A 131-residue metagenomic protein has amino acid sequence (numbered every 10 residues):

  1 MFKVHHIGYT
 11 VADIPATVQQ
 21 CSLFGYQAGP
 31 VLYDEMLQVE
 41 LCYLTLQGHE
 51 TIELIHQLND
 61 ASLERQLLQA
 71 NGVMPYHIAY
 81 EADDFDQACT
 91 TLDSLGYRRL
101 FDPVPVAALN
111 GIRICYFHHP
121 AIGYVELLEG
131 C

Functional and structural regions predicted by a protein language model:
M1-V39: Long, hydrophobic N-terminal alpha-helical segment
V4-D13, L44, R65-Q87, C115: Vicinal oxygen chelate
P15, E50, D60, D84-D86 (+1 more regions): Residues that cap or initiate secondary-structure elements
T17-Q20, A88-L92: Hydrophobic side chains in well-ordered alpha-helices
F24, M36, D60-R65, A107: A cross-kingdom feature marking solvent-exposed beta-strand/loop segments within repeated, beta-rich binding/scaffold
Y33, E40-Q47, I52, C89-C131: Vicinal oxygen chelate
